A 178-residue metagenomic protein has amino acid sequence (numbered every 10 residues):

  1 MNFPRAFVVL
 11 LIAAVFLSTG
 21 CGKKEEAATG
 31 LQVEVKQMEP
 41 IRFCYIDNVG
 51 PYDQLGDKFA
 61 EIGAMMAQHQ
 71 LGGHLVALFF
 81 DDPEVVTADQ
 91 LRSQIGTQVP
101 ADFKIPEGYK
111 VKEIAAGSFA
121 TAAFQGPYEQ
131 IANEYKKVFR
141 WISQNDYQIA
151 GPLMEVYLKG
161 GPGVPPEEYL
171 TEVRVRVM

Functional and structural regions predicted by a protein language model:
F3, V8-M178: A solvent-exposed interaction/effector surface
